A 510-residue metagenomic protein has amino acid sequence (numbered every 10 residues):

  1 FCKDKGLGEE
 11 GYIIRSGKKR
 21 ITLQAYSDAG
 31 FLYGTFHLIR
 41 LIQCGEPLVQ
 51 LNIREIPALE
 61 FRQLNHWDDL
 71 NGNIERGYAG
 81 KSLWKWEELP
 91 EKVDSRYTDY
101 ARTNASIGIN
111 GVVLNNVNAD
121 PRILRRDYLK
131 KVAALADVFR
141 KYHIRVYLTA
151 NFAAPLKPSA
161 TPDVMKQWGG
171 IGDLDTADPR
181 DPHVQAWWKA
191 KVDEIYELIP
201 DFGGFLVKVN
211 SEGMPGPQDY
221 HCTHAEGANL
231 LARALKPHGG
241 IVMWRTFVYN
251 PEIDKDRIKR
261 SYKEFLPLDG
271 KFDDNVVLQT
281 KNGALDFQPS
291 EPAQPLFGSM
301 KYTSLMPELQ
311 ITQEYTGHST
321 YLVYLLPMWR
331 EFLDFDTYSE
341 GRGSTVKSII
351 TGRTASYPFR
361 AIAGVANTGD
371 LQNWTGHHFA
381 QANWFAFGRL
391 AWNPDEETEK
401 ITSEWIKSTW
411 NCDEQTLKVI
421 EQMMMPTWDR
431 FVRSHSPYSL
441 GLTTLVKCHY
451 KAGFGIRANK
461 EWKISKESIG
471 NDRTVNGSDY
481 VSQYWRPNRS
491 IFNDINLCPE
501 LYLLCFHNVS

Functional and structural regions predicted by a protein language model:
F1-R62: Contiguous, structured surface segment used for ligand recognition
R15-G17, P57-A58, L198-I199, D269-D273 (+1 more regions): Extracellular/periplasmic catalytic domains that process cell-envelope and extracellular macromolecules
L32, N71-E75, F287-Q288, G317-H318: Short, solvent-exposed loop/turn elements at domain surfaces
L38-G45, I107, N115, L198 (+4 more regions): Structured segments of extracytoplasmic/periplasmic soluble domains in secreted or envelope-associated proteins
Q63-Q279, L371-Q381, F387-E399, S434-C448: Aromatic-lined carbohydrate-binding surfaces of glycoside hydrolases
G240-L326: Polar, glycine-rich mid-to-C-terminal structural blocks that act as macromolecule-binding/assembly scaffolds
P289-L296, Y302, M306-G369: Conserved alpha/beta catalytic core and glycan-binding cleft of carbohydrate-active enzymes
S344-S510: Catalytic domains of carbohydrate-active enzymes that cleave complex glycans
